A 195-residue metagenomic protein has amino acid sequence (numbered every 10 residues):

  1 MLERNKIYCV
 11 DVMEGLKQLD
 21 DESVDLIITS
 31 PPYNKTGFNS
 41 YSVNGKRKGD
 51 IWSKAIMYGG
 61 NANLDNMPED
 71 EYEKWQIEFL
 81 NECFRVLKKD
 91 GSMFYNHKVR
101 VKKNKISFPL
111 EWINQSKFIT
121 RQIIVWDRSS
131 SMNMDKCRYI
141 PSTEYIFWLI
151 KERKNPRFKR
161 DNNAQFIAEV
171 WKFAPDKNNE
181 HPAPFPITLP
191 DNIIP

Functional and structural regions predicted by a protein language model:
M1-P195: Core catalytic lobe of class I
